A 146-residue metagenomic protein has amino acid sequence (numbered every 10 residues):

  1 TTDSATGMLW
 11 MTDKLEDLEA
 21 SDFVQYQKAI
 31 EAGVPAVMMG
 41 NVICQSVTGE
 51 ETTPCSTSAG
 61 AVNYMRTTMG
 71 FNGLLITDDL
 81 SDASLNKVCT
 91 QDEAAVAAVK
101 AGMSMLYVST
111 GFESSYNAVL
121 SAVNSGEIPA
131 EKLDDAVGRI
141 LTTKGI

Functional and structural regions predicted by a protein language model:
T1-S121, E127-E131, R139: Second-shell residues forming the walls of enzyme active-site clefts
V137-K144: Short amphipathic alpha-helical coiled-coil/interface segments
